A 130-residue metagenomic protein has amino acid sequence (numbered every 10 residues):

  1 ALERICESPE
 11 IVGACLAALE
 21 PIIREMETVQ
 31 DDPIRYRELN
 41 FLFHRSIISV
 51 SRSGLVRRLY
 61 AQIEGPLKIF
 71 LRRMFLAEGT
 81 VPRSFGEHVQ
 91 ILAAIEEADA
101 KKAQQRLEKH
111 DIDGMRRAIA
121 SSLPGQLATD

Functional and structural regions predicted by a protein language model:
A1-E27: Amphipathic alpha-helical dimerization/coiled-coil segments that flank or bridge DNA-binding/regulatory modules
A1-I11, F41-E78, G114-A118: Hydrophobic, amphipathic alpha-helical faces that serve as interaction scaffolds
I5-P9, E27-Q30, S51, I95-A98: Hydrophobic residues in alpha-helical segments
C15-L19, Y36, N40, V56 (+3 more regions): Hydrophobic packing residues in well-ordered alpha-helices of helical domains and bundles
E20-E27, G65-D130: C-terminal all-alpha effector/ligand-binding and dimerization domain of prokaryotic HTH-type transcriptional repressors
D31-R35, I119: A short, aromatic/hydrophobic, helix- or strand-capping loop or linear motif that either lines the entrance/gate
